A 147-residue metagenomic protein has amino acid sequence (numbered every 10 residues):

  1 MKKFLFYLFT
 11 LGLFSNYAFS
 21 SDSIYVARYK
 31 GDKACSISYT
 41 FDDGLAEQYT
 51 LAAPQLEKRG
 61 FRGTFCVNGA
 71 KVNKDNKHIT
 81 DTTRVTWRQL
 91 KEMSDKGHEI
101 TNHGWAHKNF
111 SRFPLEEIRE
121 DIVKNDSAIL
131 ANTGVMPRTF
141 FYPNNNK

Functional and structural regions predicted by a protein language model:
F4-F14: Sec-dependent N-terminal signal peptides
N16-S20: Sec/Tat signal peptide C-region and signal peptidase I cleavage site
D22-E99, V123, A128-P137, Y142-P143: Active-site beta->alpha N-cap acidic-glycine motif
N73-N76, K108-F113: A short acidic, helix-capping loop that chelates divalent metal ions and anchors anionic groups
H103, H107: Histidine-centered divalent metal-coordination motifs
L115-V123: Non-membrane alpha-helical structural segments and their capping/turn regions in soluble enzymes
N146-K147: Acidic, metal-coordinating catalytic cores used for nucleic-acid/nucleotide bond scission and strand-transfer chemistry
